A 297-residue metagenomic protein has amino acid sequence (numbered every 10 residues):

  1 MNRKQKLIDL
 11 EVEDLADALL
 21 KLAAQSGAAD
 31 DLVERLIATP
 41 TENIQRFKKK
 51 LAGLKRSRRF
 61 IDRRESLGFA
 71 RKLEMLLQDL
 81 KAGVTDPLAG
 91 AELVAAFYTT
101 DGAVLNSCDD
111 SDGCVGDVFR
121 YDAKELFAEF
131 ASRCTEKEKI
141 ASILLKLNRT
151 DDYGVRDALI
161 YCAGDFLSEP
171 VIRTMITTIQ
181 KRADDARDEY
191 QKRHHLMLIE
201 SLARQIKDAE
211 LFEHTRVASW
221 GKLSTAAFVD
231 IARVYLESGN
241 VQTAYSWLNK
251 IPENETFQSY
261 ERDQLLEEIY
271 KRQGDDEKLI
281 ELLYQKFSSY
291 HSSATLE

Functional and structural regions predicted by a protein language model:
M1-E297: Eukaryote-biased, non-catalytic alpha-solenoid scaffold regions
